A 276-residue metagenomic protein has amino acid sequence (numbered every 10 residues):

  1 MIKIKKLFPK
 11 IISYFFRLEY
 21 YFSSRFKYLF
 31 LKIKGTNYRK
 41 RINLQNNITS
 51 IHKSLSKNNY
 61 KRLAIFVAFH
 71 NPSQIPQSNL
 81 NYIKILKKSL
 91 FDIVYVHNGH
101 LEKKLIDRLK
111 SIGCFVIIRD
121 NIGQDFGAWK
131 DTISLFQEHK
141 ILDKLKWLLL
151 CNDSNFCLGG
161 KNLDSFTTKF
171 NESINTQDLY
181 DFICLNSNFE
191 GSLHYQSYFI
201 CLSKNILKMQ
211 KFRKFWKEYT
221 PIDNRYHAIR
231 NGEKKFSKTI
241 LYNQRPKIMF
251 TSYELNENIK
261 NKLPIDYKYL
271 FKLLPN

Functional and structural regions predicted by a protein language model:
I2-N276: ER/Golgi luminal nucleotide-sugar-dependent glycosyltransferases, focusing on the catalytic module
